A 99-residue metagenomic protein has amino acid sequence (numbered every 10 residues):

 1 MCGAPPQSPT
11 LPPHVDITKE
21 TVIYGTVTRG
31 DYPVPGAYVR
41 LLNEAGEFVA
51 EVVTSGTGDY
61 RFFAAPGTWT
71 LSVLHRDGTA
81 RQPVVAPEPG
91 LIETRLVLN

Functional and structural regions predicted by a protein language model:
M1-V22: Beta-strand-rich domain onsets/edges
T21-I23, R29-A45: Short, ordered, surface-exposed loop/turn motifs in non-cytosolic proteins
L42-E47, R76-G78: Change "in extracellular beta-sheet-rich domains … of secreted and cell-surface proteins" to "in beta-sheet-rich domains
E44-D59: Short, acidic Ser/Thr/Gly-rich low-complexity loop/linker segments typical of extracellular and cell-surface proteins
G56, A65-G67, E88: Surface-exposed loops/turns
G58-F62, I92-T94: Short strand-edge motifs at loop-to-beta-strand transitions and within beta-strands of extracellular beta-rich domains
G67-D77: A short, solvent-exposed beta-strand micro-motif common in secreted/extracellular proteins
R76-N99: Structured interaction patches on ligand/partner-binding surfaces of diverse proteins
